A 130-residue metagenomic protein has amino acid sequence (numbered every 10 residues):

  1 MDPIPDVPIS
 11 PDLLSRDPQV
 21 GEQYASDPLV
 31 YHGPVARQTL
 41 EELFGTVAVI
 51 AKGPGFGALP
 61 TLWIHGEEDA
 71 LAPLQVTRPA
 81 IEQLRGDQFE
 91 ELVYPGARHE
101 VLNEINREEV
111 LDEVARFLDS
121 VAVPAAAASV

Functional and structural regions predicted by a protein language model:
M1-V35: Alpha/beta-hydrolase-fold enzymes
Y31, E68-A72, E100: Acidic catalytic loop of the alpha/beta-hydrolase fold
V35, P73-V76, N106-R107: Residues at alpha-helix caps and immediate loop-helix transition turns in enzyme cores, especially N- and C-cap
V35-G53: Active-site nucleophile elbow and catalytic-triad environment of alpha/beta-hydrolase enzymes
G57, W63-H65, D69: Short beta-strand/loop motif that positions the catalytic acidic residue of the alpha/beta-hydrolase fold
L59, P73-Q83: Short alpha-helix in the alpha/beta-hydrolase fold that links the catalytic acid
Q88-V130: Catalytic active-site module of serine/aspartate enzymes centered on a nucleophile-bearing elbow/loop
